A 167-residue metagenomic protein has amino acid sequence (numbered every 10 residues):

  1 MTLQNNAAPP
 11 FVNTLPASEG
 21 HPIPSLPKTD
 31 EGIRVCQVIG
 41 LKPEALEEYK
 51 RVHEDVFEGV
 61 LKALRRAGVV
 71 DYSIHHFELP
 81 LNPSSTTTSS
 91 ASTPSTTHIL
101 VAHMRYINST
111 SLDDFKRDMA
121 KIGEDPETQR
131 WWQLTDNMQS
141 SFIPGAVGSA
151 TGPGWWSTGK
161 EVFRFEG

Functional and structural regions predicted by a protein language model:
M1-K28, T86-S90, R164-G167: Eukaryotic N-terminal low-complexity, Ser/Thr- and Lys/Arg-rich leader segments that predominantly function as
F11, A67, Y106-W155: An amphipathic, aromatic/His-enriched active-site/gating alpha helix that lines ligand/cofactor pockets
G32-R34, T97: A general secondary-structure signal for short beta-strands and their flanking turns/coil in non-transmembrane regions
R34-G40: Active-site-flanking beta-strand signature of metal-NTP-handling nucleotidyl enzymes and homologous cyclase-like
G40, H53, Y106: Conserved residues at beta->alpha junctions
A45-V70: Short amphipathic alpha-helical segments
L61-D114: Short, glycine- and small/hydrophobic-rich beta-strand elements in well-ordered beta-sheets
G152-G167: Charged phosphate-binding loop/patch that engages nucleotide di/tri-phosphates or the phosphate backbone of nucleic
